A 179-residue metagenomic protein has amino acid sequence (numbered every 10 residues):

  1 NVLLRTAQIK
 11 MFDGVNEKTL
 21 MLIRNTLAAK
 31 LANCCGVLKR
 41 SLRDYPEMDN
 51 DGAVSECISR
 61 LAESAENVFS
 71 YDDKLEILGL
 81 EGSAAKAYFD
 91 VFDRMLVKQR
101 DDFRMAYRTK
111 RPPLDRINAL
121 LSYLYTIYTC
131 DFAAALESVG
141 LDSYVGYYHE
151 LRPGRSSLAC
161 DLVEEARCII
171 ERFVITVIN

Functional and structural regions predicted by a protein language model:
L4-N179: Active-site helix-to-loop segments that bind/position phosphate- or nucleotide-bearing substrates and donors across
